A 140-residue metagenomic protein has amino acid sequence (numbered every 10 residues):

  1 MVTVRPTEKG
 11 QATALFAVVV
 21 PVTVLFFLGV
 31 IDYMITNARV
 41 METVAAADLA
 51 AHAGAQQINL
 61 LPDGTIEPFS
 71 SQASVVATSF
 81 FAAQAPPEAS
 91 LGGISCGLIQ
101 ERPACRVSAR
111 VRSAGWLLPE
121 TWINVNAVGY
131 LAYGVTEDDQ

Functional and structural regions predicted by a protein language model:
V2-S74: Alpha-helical assembly-interface signal, strongest on the long, hydrophobic N-terminal helix that forms
M41, L60, G64-Q140: Short, conserved structural patches
